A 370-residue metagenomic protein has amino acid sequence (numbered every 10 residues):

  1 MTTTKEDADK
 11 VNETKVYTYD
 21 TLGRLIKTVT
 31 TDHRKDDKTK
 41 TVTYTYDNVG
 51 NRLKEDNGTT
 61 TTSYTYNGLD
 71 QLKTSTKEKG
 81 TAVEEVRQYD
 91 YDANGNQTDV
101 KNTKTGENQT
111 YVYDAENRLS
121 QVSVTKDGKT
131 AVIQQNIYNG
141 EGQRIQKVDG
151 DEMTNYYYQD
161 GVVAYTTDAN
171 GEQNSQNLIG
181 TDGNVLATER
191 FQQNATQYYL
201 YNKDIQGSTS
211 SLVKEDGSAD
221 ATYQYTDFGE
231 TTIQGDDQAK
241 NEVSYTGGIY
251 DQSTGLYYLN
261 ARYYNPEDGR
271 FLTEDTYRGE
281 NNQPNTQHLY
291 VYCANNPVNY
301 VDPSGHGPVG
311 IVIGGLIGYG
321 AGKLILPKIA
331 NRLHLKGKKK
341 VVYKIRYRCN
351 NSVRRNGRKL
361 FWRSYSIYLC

Functional and structural regions predicted by a protein language model:
M1-T18, R24-D37, T41-D56, T61-T65 (+14 more regions): Beta-strand elements of repeat-based all-beta scaffolds
D9, D32-K35, T60-T61, E78-T81 (+10 more regions): A short acidic/small-residue loop/turn micro-motif
E13, K38-K40, T60, E85 (+8 more regions): Exposed loop/turn and edge beta-strand positions of beta-sandwich/beta-sheet ligand-binding modules
N48, K54, G58, T62-Y64 (+6 more regions): A motif-centric feature for acidic-aromatic and gly/ser/thr-rich catalytic loops and repeats
A93, A115, G140, I205 (+1 more regions): A cytosolic small-molecule/anion-sensing beta-strand core signal
Y277, V301-G310: Polybasic, low-complexity binding patches
H306-C370: Hydrophobic, gly/ala-rich membrane-insertion helices/peptides used by toxins and envelope proteins
